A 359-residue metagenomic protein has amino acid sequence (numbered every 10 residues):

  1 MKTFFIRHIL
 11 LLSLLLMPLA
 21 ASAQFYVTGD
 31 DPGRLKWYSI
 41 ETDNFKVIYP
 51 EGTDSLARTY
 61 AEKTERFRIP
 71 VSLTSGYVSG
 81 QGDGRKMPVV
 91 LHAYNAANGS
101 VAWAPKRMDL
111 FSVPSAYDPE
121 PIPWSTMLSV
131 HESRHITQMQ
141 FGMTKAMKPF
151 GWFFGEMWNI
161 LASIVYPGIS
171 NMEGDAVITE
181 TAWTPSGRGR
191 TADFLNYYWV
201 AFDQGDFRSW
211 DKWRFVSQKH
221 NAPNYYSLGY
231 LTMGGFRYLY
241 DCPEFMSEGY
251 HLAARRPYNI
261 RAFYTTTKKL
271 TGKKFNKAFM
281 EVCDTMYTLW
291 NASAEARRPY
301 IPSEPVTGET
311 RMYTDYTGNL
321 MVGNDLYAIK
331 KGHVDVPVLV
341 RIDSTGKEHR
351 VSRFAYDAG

Functional and structural regions predicted by a protein language model:
M1-R7, A23: Positively charged n-region of N-terminal signal peptides that target proteins for export
H8-P18: Bacterial N-terminal signal peptides
A23-A162, G168, A176: Juxtacatalytic substrate-recognition/specificity segment
V27-D31, K36-S39, A222-P223, E248-G359: Beta/coil-rich, acidic/histidine-enriched accessory regions frequently appended to metallopeptidases
G29-P32, P105, P123-L128, I136 (+4 more regions): Acidic/His/Gly-enriched intrinsically disordered linker/tail segments that often contain short helix/coil "MoRF-like"
A97, T144, T184, V334 (+1 more regions): Surface-exposed, flexible loop/turn segments at secondary-structure boundaries
